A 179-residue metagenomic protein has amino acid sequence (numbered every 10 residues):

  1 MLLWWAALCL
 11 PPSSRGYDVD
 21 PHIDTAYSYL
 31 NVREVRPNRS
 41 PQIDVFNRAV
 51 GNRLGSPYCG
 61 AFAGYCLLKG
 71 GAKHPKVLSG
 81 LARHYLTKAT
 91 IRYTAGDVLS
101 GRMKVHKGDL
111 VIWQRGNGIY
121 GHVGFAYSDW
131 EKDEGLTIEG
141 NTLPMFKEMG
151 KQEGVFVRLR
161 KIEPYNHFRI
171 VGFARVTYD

Functional and structural regions predicted by a protein language model:
M1-W5: Sec-dependent signal peptide recognition, specifically the positively charged N-region followed immediately by
A6-P75: N-terminal capping segments
D18-D24, K73-E148: ...with weaker cross-activation on analogous glycine-rich loops/strands in unrelated enzymes
S40-P41, L81, K161: Helix N-terminus capping/helix-initiation residues
R53-L54, G101-H106, V155: Glycine-rich, flexible loop segments associated with nucleotide phosphate handling
A63-C66, V111, V155: Hydrophobic aliphatic residue packing
E153-D179: Low-complexity, Gly/Ser/Thr/Pro-rich intrinsically disordered linker/tail segments
